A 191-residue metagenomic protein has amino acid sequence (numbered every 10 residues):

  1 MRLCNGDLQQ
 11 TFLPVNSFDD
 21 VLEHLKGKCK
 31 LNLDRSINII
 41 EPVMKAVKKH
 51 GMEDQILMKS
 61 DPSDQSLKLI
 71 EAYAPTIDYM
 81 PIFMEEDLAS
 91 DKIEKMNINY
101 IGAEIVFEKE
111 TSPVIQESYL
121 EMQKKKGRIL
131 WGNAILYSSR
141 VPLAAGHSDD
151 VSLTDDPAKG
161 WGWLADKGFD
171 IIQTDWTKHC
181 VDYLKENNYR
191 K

Functional and structural regions predicted by a protein language model:
M1-E86, K126: Metal-dependent phosphodiesterase/phospholipase catalytic core, i.e., the His/Asp/Glu-rich active-site region
Q10-F12, K92-K191: C-terminal active-site rim and adjoining tail of enzyme catalytic domains
S17-D20, V43-K45, S90-D91, E117 (+1 more regions): A generic local structural motif
M44, L69-I70, D91-I93, L143: Short, well-ordered secondary-structure micro-motifs
